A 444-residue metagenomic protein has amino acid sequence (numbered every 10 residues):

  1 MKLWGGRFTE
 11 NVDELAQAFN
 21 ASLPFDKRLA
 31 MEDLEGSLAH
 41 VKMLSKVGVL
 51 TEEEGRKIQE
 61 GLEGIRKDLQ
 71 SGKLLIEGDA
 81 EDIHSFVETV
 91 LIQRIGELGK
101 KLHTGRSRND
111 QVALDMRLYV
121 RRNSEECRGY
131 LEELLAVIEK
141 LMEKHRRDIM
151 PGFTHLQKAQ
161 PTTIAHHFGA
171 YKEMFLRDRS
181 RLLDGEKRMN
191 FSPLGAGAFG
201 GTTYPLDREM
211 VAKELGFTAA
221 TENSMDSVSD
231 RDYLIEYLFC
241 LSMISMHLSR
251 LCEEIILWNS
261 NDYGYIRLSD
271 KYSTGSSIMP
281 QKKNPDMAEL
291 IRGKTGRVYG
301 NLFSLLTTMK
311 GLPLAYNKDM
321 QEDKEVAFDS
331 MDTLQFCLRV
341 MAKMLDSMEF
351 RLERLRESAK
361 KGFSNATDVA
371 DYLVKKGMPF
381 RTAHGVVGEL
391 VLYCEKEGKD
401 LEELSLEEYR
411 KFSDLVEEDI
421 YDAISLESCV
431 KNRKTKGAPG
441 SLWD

Functional and structural regions predicted by a protein language model:
M1-G201, L206-A212, T274-G275, D286 (+3 more regions): A helix-coil-helix interface module used to build multimeric assemblies and to scaffold catalytic/cofactor sites
M1-G36, E97-L98, M279-D444: Glycine-rich cofactor/substrate-binding loops
S37, H84, E88, L234-Y237 (+2 more regions): Short runs of predominantly hydrophobic/aromatic residues within well-ordered alpha helices that form helix-helix
H40, G61-D68, V90, R94 (+14 more regions): Generic, well-ordered alpha-helical scaffold segments in large soluble proteins
H40-L50, Y119, H166, I235-M243 (+1 more regions): Short, well-ordered beta-strand elements within core beta-sheets of diverse protein domains
V49-L50, L74, Y263-G264, P379 (+1 more regions): Conserved hydrophobic residue
E53-E54, P151, T221, T382 (+1 more regions): A generic structural-conservation signal
R121, R128, E143, P151 (+4 more regions): Charged, flexible cofactor/metal-binding loops and thiol motifs
